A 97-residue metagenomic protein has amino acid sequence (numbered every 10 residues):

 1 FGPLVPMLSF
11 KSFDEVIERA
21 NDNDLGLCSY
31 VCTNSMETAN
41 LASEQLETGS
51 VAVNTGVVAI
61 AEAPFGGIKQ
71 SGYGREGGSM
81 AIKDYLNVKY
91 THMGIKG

Functional and structural regions predicted by a protein language model:
F1-G97: Conserved C-terminal structural/oligomerization subdomain of aldehyde/semialdehyde dehydrogenase
